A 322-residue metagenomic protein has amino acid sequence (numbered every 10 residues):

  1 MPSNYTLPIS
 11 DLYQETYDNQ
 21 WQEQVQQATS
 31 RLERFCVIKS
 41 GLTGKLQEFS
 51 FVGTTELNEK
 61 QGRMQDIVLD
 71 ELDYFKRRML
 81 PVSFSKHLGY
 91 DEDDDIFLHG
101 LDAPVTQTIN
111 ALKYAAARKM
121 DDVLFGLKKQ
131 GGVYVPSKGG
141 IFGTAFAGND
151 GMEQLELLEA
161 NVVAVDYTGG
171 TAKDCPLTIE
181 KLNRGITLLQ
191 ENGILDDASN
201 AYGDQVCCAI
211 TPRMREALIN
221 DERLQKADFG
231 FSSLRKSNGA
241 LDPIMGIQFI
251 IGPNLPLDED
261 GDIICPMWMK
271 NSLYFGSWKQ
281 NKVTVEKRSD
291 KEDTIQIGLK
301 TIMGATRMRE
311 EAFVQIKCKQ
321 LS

Functional and structural regions predicted by a protein language model:
P2-E15, Q22-S30, S40-E48, V52 (+4 more regions): Sequence/fold signature of self-assembling virion shell proteins
E56-K60, E259: Short, solvent-exposed loop/turn elements at domain surfaces
D66-K76: Conserved alpha/beta core surface patches that mediate binding of polyanionic ligands
F75-T106, K128, E180-D221: Structured, hydrophobic secondary-structure cores that serve as assembly/anchoring elements
I96-E191, L321-S322: Alpha-helical scaffold segments that mediate packing/assembly in large oligomeric complexes
G131, S137-F142, C208-N220, I251-P253: Internal, well-folded beta-alpha domain core
